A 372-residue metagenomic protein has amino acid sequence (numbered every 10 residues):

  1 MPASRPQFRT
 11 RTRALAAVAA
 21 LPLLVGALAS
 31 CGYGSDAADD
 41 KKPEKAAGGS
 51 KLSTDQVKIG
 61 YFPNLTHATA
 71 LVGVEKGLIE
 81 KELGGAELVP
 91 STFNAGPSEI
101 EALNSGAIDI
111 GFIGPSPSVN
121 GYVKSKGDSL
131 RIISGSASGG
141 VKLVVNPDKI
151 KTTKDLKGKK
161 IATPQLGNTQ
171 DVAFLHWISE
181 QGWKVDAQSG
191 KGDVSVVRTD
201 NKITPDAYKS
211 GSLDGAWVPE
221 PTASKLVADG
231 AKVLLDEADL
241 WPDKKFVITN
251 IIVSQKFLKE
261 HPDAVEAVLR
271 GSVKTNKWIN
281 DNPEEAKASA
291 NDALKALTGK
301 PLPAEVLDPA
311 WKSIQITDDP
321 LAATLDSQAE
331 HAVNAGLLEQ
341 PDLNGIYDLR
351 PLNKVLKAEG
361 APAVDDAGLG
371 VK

Functional and structural regions predicted by a protein language model:
A3-A19: Bacterial N-terminal signal peptides that target proteins for export
G26-S30: C-terminal motif of bacterial Sec signal peptides marking the signal peptidase cleavage site
G34, D39-V197, D214-W217: Short, glycine-/small- and polar/acidic-enriched structural segments that line small-molecule recognition paths
H67, L71, K76, I100 (+14 more regions): Extracytoplasmic/secreted envelope proteins and their assembly/folding machinery, especially bacterial periplasmic
E80-G85, D239-D243, K312-L321: Short, solvent-exposed loop/beta-turn-alpha elements that line the ligand-binding surface or hinge of extracytoplasmic
G190-D193, V197, K202-K295: Pocket-lining segment of extracytoplasmic ligand-binding domains
K259-P341: Secondary-structure end/capping motifs
E330-K372: Conserved C-terminal helix/tail region of periplasmic/extracytoplasmic solute-binding proteins
